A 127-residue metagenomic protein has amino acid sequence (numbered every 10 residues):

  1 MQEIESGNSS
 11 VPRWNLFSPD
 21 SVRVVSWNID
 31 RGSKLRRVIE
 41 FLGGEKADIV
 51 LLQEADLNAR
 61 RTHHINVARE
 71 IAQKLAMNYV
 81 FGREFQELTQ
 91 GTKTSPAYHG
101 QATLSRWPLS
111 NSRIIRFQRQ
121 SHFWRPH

Functional and structural regions predicted by a protein language model:
M1-G7, A55-H127: Structured beta-strand-rich core segments of catalytic domains in phosphoester-bond hydrolases
M1-V22: Acidic, histidine-bearing metal-coordination/catalytic regions of metal-dependent phosphoesterases
P12-N15, I39-F41, T92: Short, flexible, glycine/charge-rich loop motifs used to bind or transfer phosphoryl groups or to couple energy/partner
P19-R31, R113-I115: Active-site-proximal beta-strand elements of phosphoester/diester hydrolases
P19-S21, A47, H99: Extracytoplasmic
R23-N28, V38-H64, L104: Active-site beta-strand/loop signature of hydrolases that rely on acidic residues for catalysis
I29-K34, E84-E87: Short beta->alpha connector loops
